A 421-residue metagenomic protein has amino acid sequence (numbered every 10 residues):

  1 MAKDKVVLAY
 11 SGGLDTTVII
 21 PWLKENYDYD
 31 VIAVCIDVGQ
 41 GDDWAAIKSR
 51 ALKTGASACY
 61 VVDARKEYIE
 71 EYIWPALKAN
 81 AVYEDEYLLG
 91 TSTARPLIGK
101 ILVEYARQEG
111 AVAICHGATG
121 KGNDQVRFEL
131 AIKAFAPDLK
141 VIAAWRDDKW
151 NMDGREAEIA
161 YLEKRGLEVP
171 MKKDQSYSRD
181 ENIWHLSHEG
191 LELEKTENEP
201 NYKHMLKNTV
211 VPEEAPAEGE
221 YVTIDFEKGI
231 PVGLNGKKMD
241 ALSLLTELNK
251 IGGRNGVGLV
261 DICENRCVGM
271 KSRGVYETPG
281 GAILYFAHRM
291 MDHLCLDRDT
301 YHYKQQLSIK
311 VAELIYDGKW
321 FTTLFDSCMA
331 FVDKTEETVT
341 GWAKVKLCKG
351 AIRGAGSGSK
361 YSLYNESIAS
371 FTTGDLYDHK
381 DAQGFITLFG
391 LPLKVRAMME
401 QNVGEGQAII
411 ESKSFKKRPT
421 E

Functional and structural regions predicted by a protein language model:
A2-A9, L14-E421: Nucleotide-activated chemistry modules centered on ATP-dependent adenylation/adenylyltransferase
